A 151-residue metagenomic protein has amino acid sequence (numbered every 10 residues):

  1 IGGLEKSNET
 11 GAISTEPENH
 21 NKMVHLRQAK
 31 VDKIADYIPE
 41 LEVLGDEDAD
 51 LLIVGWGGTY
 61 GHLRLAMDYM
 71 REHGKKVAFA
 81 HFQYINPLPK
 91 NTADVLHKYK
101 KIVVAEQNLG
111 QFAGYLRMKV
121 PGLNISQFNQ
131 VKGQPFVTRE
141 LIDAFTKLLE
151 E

Functional and structural regions predicted by a protein language model:
I1-E151: Flexible, low-complexity linker and terminal segments
